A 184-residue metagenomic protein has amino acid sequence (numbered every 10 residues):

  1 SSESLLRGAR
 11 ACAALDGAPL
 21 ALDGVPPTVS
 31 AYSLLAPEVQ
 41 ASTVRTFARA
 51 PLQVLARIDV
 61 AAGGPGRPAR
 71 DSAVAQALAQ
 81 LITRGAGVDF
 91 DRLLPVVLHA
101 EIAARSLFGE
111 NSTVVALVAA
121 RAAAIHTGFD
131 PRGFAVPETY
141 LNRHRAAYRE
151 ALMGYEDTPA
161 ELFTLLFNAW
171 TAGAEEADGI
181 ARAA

Functional and structural regions predicted by a protein language model:
S1-A184: FIC/Doc superfamily catalytic core
